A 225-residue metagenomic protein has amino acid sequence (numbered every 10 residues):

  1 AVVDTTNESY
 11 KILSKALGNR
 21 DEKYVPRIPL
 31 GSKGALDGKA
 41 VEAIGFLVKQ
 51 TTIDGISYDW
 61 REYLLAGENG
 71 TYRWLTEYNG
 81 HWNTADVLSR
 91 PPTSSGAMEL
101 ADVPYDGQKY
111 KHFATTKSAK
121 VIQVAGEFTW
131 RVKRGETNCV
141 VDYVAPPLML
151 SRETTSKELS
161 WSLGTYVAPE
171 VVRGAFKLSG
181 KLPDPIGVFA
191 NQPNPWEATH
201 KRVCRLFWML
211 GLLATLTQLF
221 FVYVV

Functional and structural regions predicted by a protein language model:
A1-D37, F46-K49, I53-R61, N69-V225: Mixed-charge, low-complexity intrinsically disordered regions
A40: Extended, Lys/Arg-enriched charged tracts that mediate electrostatic binding to polyanionic substrates
A43: Short acidic-hydrophobic catalytic motif
